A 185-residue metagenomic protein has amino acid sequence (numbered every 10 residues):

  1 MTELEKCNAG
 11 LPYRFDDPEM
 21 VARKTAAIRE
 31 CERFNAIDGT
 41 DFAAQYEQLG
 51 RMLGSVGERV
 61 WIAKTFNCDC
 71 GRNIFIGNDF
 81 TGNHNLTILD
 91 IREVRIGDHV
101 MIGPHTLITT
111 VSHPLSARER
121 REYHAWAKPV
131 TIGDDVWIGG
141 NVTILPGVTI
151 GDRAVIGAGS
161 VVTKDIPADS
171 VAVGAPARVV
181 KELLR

Functional and structural regions predicted by a protein language model:
M1-R59, A177-K181: Terminal amphipathic alpha-helical/low-complexity segments used for targeting or macromolecular assembly
R33-N35, K164-D169: Short arginine-rich
G39, A43, F66-T149, A175-R185: Flexible, glycine/small-residue-enriched loop-and-beta-strand segment within the central core of proteins
W61, W137, V155, V171-V173: Short-chain dehydrogenase/reductase
T109, T163, V171-V173: Structural detector of well-ordered beta-strand residues that form the stable sheet scaffold of enzyme domains
V148, D169-S170: Extracytoplasmic/periplasmic beta-strand context in beta-sandwich domains, especially the cupredoxin/COX2 CuA-binding
T149, T163-K164: Active-site/ligand-binding-proximal alpha/beta "capping" segment
